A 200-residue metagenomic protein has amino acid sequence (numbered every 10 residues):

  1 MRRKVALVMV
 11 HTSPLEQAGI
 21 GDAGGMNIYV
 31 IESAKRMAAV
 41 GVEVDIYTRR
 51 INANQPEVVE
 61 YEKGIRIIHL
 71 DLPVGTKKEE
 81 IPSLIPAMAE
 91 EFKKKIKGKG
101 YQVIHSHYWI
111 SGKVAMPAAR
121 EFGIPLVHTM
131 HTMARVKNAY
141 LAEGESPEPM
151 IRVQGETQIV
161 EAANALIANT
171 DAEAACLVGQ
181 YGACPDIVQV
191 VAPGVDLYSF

Functional and structural regions predicted by a protein language model:
M1-V59, K63-I67: N-terminal subdomain of nucleotide-sugar transferases
V5-A6, A119-N138, I167: Active-site proximal beta-strand in glycosyltransferases
V10, M130-M133, A192-P193: Histidine-centered beta-alpha loop that forms part of the nucleotide-sugar donor binding/catalytic region in diverse
I65-K94: A short, charged, and often flexible helix/loop element on the N-terminal side of the glycosyltransferase catalytic
I96-S111, A115, I124-V127: Short N-terminal targeting/anchoring amphipathic segment
P147-L166: Membrane-proximal helix-turn-helix segments that form the acceptor-binding/catalytic region of lipid-linked
A172, G194: Carbohydrate-associated surface elements
D186, V195-F200: Acidic anion/phosphate-binding donor-loop and adjacent secondary structure in glycosyltransferase catalytic cores
